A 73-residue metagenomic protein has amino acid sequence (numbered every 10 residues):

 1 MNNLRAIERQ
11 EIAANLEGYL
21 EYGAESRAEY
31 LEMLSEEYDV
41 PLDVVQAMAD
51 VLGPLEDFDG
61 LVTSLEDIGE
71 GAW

Functional and structural regions predicted by a protein language model:
M1-N2, A49: Intrinsic-disorder/low-complexity regions
N2-L42, G71: N-terminal acidic leader/helix
E36-W73: Short, charge-rich amphipathic interface segments used for partner binding and complex assembly
